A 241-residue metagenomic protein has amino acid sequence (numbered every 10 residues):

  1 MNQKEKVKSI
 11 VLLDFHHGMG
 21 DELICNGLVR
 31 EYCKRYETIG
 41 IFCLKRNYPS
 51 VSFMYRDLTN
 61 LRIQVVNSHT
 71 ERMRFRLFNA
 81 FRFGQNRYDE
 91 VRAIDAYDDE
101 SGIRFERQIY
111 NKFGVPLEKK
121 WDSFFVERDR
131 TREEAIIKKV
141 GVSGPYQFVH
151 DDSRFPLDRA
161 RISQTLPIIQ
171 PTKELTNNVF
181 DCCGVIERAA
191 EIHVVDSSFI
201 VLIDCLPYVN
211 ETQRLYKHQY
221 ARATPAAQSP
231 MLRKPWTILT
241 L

Functional and structural regions predicted by a protein language model:
M1-L241: Catalytic machinery of carbohydrate-active enzymes, primarily nucleotide-sugar-dependent glycosyltransferases
